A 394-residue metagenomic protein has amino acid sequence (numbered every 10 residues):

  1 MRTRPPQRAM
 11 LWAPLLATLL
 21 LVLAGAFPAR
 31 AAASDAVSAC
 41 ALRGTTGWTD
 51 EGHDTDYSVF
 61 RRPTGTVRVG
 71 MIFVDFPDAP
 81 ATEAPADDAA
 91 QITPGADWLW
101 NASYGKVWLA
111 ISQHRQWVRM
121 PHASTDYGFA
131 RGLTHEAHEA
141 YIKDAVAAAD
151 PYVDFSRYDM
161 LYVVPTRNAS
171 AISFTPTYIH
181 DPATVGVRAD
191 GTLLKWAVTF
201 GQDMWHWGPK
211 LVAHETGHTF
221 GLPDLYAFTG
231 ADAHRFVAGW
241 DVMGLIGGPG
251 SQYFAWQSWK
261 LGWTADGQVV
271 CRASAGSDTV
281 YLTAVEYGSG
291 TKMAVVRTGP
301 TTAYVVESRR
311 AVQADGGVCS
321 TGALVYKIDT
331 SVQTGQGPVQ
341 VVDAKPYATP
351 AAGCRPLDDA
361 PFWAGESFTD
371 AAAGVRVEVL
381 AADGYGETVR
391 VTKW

Functional and structural regions predicted by a protein language model:
R2-A32: Secretory targeting and sorting signals
P6, S112-R115, V339: Intrinsically disordered, low-complexity regions enriched in polar/acidic and amide residues
A32-W205, V212-A213, G230, E366-T369 (+1 more regions): Zn2+-dependent metallopeptidase catalytic core
V37-H53, T82-E83, H180-Q202, G276-W394: Non-catalytic C-terminal accessory/binding modules of secreted extracellular proteins
T66, F236-A238, S320: Short, solvent-exposed loop/turn segments at the edges of secondary structure
D75-D78, R167, G247, R310 (+2 more regions): Non-catalytic surface loops within mature trypsin-like serine protease
A86-A89, Q257-W263, Q340-A344: Short intrinsically disordered coil segments
F155, M160-Y162, N168-D315: Extracellular hydrolytic enzyme modules, especially secreted metalloproteases of the metzincin/thermolysin-like class
